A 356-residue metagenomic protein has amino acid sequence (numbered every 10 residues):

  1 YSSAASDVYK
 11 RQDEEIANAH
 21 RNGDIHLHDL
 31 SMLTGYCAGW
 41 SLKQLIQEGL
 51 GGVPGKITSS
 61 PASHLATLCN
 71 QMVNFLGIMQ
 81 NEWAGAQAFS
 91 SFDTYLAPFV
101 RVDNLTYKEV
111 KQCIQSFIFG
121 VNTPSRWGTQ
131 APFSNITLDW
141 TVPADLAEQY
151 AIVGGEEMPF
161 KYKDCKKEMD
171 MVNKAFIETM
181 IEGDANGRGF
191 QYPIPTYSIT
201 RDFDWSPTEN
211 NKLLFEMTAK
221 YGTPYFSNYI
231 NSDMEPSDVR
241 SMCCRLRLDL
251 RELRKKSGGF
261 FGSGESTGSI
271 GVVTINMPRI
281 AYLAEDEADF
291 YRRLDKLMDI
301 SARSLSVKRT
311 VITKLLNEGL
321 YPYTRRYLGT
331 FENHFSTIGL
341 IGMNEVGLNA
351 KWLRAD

Functional and structural regions predicted by a protein language model:
Y1-A5, Y9: Single conserved hydrophobic/aromatic residue that forms the stacking wall/gate of nucleotide- or nucleobase-binding
D13-A17, R21-I25, G51, L65-V73 (+5 more regions): Short linear interaction motifs
T58, A62-P98, D139-T141, D145 (+3 more regions): Extended, well-ordered protein cores
A62, A66, E82, A86-S90 (+11 more regions): Conserved structured core elements
F99, D103, L213-A355: Structured mid-domain segments that build the active-site/substrate or prosthetic-cofactor binding neighborhood
N104, K108, C165, R354-D356: Ordered core of a single globular domain
V110, I118, T129-M217: Extended, regular secondary-structure scaffolds
P124-F133, G183-Q191, V307-Y323: Flexible, glycine/charged-enriched surface loops at secondary-structure junctions
